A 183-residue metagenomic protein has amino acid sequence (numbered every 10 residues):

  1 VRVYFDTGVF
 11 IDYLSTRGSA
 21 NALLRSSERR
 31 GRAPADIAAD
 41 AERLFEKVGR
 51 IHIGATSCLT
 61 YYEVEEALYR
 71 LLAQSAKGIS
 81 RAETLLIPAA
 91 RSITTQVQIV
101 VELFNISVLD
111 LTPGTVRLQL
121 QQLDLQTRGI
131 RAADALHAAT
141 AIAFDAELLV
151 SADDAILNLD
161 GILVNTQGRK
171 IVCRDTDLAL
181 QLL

Functional and structural regions predicted by a protein language model:
V1-R2, R17-A33, Q126, A138-L183: Acidic, PIN/NYN-like endoribonuclease modules and their adjacent C-terminal/linker elements
V1-T60, L68-R81, D177-A179: Short, well-structured N-terminal submotif of metal-dependent ribonuclease cores
V9-F10, V48, T56, E83-Q122 (+1 more regions): Anionic, Ser/Thr-rich low-complexity intrinsically disordered regions
A35-A38, R91, R131: Short alpha-helix boundary/capping motifs
A39-E42, T94, A135: Residue-level marker for well-ordered alpha-helical positions
F45, Q98, A138: Short glycine-/small-residue-rich flexible loop motifs, especially phosphate/cofactor-binding loops
E102-D154, N158: Active-site neighborhoods of divalent-metal-dependent phosphate/nucleic-acid chemistry enzymes
